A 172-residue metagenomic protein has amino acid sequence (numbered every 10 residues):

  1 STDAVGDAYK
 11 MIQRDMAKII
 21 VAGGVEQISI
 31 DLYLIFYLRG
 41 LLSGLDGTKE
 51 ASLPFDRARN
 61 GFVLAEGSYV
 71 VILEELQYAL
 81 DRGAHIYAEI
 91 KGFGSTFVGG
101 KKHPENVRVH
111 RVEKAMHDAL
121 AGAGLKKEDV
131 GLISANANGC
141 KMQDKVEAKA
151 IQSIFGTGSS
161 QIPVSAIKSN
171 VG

Functional and structural regions predicted by a protein language model:
S1, A8, F36, I72 (+3 more regions): Conserved small-residue
S1-D7, M16, L38-V63, K149-G172: Conserved catalytic cysteine-centered active-site region of acyl-thioester-dependent Claisen-condensing enzymes
S1-E26, V63-A84, G172: Active-site-proximal alpha-helical scaffold in enzymes
V5-G6, I30-F36, G100-H103, D144-V146: Short acidic, glycine/serine/threonine-rich loops at helix termini
A17-E26, H85-F93, E128-A135, Q161-K168: Beta-strand segments within the central parallel beta-sheet cores of soluble alpha/beta enzyme folds
G24-Q27, I35-G40: Fold-level recognition of mixed alpha/beta catalytic cores in primary-metabolism enzymes, strongest
G47-L125, G131-L132: Condensing-enzyme catalytic core mediating Claisen C-C bond formation in acyl metabolism
G100-V109, N138-F155: Short glycine/threonine-rich loop-to-helix capping motif typified by GTGT followed within a few residues by an Asp-Pro
